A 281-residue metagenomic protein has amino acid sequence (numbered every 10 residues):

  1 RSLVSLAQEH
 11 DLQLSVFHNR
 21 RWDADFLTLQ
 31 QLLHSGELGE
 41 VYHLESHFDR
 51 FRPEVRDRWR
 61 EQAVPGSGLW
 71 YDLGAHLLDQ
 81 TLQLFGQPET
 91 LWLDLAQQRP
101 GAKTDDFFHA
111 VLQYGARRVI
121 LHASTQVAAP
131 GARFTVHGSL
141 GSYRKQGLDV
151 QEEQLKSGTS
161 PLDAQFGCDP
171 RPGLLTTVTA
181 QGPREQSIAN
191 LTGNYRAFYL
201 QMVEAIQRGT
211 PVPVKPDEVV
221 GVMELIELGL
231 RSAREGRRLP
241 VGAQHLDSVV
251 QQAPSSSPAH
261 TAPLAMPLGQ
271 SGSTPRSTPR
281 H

Functional and structural regions predicted by a protein language model:
R1-L3, L29, L228-G229: Aromatic/hydrophobic pocket-lining residues that form π-stacking "cages" and hydrophobic walls in ligand
R1-Q13: Rossmann-fold NAD(P)-binding glycine/threonine-rich loop
L12-Q13, R20-G101, G236: Predominantly a Rossmann-like dinucleotide-binding segment in NAD(P)-dependent oxidoreductases
L14-H18, I120-H122: Short catalytic-loop micro-motif centered on adjacent basic/acidic residues
P65-Y71, R184-G193: A short glycine-threonine-serine/GTX helix/turn-capping micro-motif
D79-D163, S187-V212, E227-G229, G242-H281: Contiguous beta-strand/loop segments that form the cofactor/metal-binding neighborhood of enzyme cores
L225-E235: Short arginine-rich
